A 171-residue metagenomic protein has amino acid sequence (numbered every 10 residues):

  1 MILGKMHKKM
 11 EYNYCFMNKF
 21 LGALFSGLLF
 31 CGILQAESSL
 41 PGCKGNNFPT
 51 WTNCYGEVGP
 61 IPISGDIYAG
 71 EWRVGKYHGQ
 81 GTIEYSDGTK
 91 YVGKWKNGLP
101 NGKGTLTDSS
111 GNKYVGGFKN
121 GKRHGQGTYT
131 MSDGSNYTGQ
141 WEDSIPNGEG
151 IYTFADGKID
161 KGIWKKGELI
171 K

Functional and structural regions predicted by a protein language model:
K9-Y12, F25: Extended rod-forming repeat segments used as scaffolds/tethers
N18-S26: Sec-dependent signal peptide recognition, specifically the positively charged N-region followed immediately by
F20, G32-K171: Glycine/tyrosine- and acidic-biased, solvent-exposed loop/turn segments at the edges of beta-strands
